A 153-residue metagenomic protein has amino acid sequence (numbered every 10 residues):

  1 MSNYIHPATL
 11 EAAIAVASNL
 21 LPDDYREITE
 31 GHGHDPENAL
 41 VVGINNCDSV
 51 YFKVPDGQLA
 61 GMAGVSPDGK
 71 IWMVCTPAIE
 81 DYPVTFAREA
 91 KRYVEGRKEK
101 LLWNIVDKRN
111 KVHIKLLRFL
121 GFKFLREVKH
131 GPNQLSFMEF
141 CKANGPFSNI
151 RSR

Functional and structural regions predicted by a protein language model:
M1-H34: Short amphipathic alpha-helix that is part of the acyltransferase structural core
I28-C47: Active-site rim helix/loop that mediates acceptor-substrate recognition in acyltransferases
N46-G61, S66: Conserved beta-hairpin
Q58, S66-V74, Q134-S136: A conserved beta-turn-beta hairpin within the catalytic core of GNAT-like acetyltransferases that forms part
W72-R88: A short, internal acetyl-CoA/4′-phosphopantetheine-binding micro-motif in the GNAT/acyltransferase core
R88-L102, K111, L120: Conserved acyl-CoA
W103-R118, K129-P132: Conserved beta-strand-loop-alpha-helix junction that forms the acyl-donor binding cleft
H130-R153: C-terminal "cap" of GNAT-fold acetyltransferases
